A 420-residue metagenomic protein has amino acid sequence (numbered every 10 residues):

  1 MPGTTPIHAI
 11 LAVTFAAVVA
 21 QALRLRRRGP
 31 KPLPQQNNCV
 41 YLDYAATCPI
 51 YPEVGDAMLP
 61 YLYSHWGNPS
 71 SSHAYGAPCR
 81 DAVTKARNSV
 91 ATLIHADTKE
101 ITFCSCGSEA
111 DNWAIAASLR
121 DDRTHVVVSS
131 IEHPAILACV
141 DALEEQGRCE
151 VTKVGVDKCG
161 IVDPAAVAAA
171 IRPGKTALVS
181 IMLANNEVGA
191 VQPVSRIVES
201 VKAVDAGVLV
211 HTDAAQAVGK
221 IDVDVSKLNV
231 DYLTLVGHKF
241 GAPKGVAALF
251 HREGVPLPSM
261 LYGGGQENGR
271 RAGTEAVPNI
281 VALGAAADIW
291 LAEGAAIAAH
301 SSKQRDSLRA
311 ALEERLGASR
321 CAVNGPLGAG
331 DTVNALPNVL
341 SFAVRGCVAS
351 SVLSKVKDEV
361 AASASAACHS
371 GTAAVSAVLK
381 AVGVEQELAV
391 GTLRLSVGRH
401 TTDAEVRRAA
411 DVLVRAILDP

Functional and structural regions predicted by a protein language model:
M1-P2: Short, low-complexity, Lys/Arg-enriched N-terminal segments of secretory-pathway carbohydrate enzymes
T5-P420: Pyridoxal 5′-phosphate
